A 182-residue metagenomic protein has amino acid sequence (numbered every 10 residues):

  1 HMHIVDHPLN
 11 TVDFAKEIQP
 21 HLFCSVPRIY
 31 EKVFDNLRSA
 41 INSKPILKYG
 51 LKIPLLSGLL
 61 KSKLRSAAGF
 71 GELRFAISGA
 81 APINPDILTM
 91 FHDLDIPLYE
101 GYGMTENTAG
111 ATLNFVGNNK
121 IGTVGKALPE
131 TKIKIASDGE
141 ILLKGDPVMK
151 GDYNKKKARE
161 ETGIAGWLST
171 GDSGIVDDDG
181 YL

Functional and structural regions predicted by a protein language model:
M2, L94-M149: Extended hydrophobic/aromatic segments used for targeting, binding, or gating
M2-I18: ATP-dependent adenylate-forming carboxylate-activation enzymes
H3-H7, L56-L60, T123-V124, I164: Short gly/ser/thr-rich secondary-structure transition/capping motifs
H7-T11, I83, T105-N107, A158: Short acidic loop-to-helix transition motifs that present clustered carboxylates
L9, R28-E31, A81-P82, P147: Alpha-helix/helix-capping structural signal
F14-E17, N36, K155: Residue-level signal for well-ordered alpha-helical positions
H21-C24, F34-N119: Gly/Ser/Thr-rich phosphate-binding loop
A127-L182: Conserved ATP-binding/catalytic segment of the ANL
